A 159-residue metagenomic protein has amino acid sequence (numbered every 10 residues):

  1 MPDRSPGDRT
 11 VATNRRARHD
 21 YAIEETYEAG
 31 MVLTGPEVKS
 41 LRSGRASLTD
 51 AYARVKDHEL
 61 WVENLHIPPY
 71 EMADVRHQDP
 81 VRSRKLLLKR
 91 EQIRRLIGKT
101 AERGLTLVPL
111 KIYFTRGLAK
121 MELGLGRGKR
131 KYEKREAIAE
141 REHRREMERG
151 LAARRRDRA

Functional and structural regions predicted by a protein language model:
R4-H19, L87-A101: A short, contiguous, amphipathic alpha-helix enriched in charged residues
R9-E59, E71: A positional/architectural concept
E28, L33, L48-D50, V62 (+3 more regions): Broad gene-expression machinery/nucleic-acid interaction feature
G35, V55-D57, N64, L123-R127: Flexible glycine-/small-residue-rich
R54-G98: Helix-adjacent hinge/juxtasegments
Y70-M72, K120, K131-E133: Switch/connector loops and helix/strand junctions flanking conserved nucleotide-binding motifs in nucleotide-processing
V81, L88-R94, G128-A159: C-terminal end-helix/capping segment
L88-G124, G128-R130: Beta-rich strand-turn-strand
